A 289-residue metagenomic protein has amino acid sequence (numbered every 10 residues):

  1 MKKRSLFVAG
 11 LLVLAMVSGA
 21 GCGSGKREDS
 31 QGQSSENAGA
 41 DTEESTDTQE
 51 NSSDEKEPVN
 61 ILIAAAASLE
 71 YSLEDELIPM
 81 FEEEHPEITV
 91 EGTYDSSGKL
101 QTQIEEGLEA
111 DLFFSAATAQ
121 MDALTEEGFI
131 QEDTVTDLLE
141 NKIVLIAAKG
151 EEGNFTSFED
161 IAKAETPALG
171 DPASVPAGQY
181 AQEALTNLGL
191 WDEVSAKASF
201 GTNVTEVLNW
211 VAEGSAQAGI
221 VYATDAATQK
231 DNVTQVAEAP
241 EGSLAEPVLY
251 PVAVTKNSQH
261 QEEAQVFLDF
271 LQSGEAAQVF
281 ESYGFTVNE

Functional and structural regions predicted by a protein language model:
M1-R27: Sec-dependent N-terminal signal peptides of Gram-positive bacterial secreted proteins and lipoproteins
C22-E76, G98, E105, A117-T118 (+3 more regions): Exported/periplasmic ABC-transporter solute-binding proteins
I63, S72-G92: Short alpha-helix C-terminal cap/hinge motif
E87, E109-A110, A216: Short, high-confidence coil segments that cap the C-terminus of an alpha-helix and link into the following beta-strand
E87-I104: Central regulatory/effector-binding core of bacterial HTH transcription factors
D111-S115: Periplasmic-binding protein-like
M121: Flexible loop/hinge segments that line or gate small-molecule binding clefts
T134-I143: Short, glycine-/small- and polar/acidic-enriched structural segments that line small-molecule recognition paths
